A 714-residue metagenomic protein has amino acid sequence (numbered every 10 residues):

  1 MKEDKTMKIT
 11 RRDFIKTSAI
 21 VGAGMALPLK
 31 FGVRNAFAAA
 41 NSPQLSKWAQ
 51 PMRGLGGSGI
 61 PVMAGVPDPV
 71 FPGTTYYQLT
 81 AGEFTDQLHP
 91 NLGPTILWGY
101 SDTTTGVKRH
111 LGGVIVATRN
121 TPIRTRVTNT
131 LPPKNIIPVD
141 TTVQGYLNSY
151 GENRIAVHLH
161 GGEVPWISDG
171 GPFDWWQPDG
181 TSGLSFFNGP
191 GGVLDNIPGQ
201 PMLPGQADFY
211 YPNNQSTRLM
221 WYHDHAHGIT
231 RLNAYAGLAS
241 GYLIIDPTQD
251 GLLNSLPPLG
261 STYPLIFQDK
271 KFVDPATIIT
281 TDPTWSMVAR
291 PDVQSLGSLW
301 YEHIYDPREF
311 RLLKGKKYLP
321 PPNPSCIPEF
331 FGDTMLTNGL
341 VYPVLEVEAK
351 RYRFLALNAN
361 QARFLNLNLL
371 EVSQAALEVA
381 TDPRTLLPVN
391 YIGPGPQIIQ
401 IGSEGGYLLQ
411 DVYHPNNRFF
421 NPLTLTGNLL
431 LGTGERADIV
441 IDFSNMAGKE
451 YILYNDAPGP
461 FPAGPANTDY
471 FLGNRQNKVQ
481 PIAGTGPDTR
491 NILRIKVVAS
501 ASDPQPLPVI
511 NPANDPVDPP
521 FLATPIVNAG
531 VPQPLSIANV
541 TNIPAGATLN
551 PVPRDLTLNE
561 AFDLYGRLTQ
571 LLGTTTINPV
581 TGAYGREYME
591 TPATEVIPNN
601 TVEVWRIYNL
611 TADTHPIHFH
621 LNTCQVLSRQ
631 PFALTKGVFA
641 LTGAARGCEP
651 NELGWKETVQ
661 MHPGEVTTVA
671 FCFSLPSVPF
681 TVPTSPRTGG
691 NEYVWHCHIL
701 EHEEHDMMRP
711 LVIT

Functional and structural regions predicted by a protein language model:
E3, T10-G183, N188-G189, D195-N196 (+11 more regions): N-terminal, post-signal-peptide metal-ligating segments of extracellular/periplasmic oxidoreductases, dominated by
T128-P132, L357-A362, M446, Y608-A612: Short solvent-exposed strand-capping/beta-turn motif centered on an Asx-Ser/Thr pair
K134-D140, F364-L370, H615-F619: Short, hydrophobic/aromatic beta-strand segments
S149-N196, T385-G427, N474-R475, P481-R494 (+1 more regions): Active-site pocket scaffolds in enzymes
G161-F187, K271, M287-N528, A645-G647: Histidine- and aromatic-rich segments of cupredoxin/plastocyanin-like copper-binding domains
I197-I229, N233: A conserved hydrophobic secondary-structure block that centers on an alpha-helix together with its immediately flanking
G205-F209, E435-I439, E657, E665-V669: Short strand-edge motifs at loop-to-beta-strand transitions and within beta-strands of extracellular beta-rich domains
G228-L232, P458-P465, E701-H705: Short acidic/polar inter-strand loop motif in beta-rich domains
